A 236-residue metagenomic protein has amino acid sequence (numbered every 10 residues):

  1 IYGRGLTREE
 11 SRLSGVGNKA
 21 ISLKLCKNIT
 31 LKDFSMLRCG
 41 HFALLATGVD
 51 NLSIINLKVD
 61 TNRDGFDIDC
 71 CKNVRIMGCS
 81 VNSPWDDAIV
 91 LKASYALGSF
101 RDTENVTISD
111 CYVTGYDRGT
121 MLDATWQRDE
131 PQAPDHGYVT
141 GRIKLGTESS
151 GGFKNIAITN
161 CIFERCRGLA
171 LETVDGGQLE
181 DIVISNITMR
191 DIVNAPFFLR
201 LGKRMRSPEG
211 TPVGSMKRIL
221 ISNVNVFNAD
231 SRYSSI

Functional and structural regions predicted by a protein language model:
I1-I236: Extracellular/periplasmic carbohydrate-active domains that bind, remodel, or depolymerize complex polysaccharides
